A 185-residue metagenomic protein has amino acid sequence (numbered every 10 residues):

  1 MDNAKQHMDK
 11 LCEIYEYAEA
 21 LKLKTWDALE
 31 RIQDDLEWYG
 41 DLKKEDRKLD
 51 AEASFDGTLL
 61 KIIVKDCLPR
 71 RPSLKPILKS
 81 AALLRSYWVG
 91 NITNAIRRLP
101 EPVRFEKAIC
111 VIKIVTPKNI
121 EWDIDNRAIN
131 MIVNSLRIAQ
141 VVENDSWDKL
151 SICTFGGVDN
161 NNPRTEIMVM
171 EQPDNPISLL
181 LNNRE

Functional and structural regions predicted by a protein language model:
M1-E185: Catalytic phosphate/metal-binding cores of nucleic-acid and nucleotide-processing enzymes, i.e., regions that mediate
